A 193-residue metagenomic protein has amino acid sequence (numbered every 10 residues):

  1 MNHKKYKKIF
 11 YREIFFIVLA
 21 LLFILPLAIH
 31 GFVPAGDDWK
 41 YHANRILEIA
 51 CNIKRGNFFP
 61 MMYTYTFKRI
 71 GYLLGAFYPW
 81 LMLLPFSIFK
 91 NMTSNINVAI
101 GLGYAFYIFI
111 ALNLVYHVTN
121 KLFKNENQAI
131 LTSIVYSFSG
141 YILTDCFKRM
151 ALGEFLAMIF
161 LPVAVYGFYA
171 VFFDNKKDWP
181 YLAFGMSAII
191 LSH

Functional and structural regions predicted by a protein language model:
M1-K8, L122-K124, A170-P180: Membrane-interface junctions at the ends of membrane-embedded or membrane-associated helices
M1-L27: Start-transfer (signal-anchor) and selected internal transmembrane alpha helices of multi-pass inner/ER membrane
F10, F15, L22, Y63 (+3 more regions): Hydrophobic alpha-helical segments with strong N-terminal bias
F10-I17, L84, L102, I130-I134 (+1 more regions): Hydrophobic alpha-helical transmembrane segments
L25-L122, E126-F160, G167, A188-S192: Active-site lumenal/periplasmic loops and adjacent helix-entry segments of GT-C-fold, multi-pass membrane
P162-P180, M186-I189: Membrane-interface transmembrane helices that cradle and orient dolichyl/undecaprenyl
